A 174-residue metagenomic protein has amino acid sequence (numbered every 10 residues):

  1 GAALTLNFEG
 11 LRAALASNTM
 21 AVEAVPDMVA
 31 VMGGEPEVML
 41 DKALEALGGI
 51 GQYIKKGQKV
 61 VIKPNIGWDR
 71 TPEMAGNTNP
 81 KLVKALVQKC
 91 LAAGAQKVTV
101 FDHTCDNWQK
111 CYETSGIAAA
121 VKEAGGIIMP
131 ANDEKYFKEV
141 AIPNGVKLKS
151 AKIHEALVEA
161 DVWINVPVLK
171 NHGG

Functional and structural regions predicted by a protein language model:
G1-G174: N-terminal and secondary-structure boundary signal
